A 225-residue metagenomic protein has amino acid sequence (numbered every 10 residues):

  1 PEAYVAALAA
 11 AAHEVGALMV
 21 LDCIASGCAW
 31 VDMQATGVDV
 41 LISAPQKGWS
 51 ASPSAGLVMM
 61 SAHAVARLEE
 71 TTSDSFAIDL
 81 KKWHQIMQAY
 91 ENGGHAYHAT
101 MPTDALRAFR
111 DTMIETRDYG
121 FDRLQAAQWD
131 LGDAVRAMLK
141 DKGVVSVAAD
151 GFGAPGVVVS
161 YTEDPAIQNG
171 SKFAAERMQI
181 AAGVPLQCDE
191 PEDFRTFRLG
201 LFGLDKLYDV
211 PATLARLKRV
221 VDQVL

Functional and structural regions predicted by a protein language model:
P1-V15, A29-V31, V210: Active-site core of PLP-dependent enzymes with the aminotransferase class I/II
M19-C23, L41-A44, I180-A182: General beta-strand structural signal in soluble alpha/beta enzymes
S26-T36: Glycine-rich, charge-decorated loop segments at or immediately adjacent to ligand/cofactor-binding or catalytic sites
Q34-Q46: Conserved active-site segment immediately N-terminal to the catalytic lysine that forms the internal aldimine
W49-A137, D205: Active-site C-terminal subdomain of aminotransferase-like
G120-A127, L139-D150, L225: Flexible, glycine/charged-enriched surface loops at secondary-structure junctions
K140-A212: Conserved C-terminal alpha-helix-loop-beta "cap" of PLP-dependent enzymes that closes/shapes the active-site mouth
